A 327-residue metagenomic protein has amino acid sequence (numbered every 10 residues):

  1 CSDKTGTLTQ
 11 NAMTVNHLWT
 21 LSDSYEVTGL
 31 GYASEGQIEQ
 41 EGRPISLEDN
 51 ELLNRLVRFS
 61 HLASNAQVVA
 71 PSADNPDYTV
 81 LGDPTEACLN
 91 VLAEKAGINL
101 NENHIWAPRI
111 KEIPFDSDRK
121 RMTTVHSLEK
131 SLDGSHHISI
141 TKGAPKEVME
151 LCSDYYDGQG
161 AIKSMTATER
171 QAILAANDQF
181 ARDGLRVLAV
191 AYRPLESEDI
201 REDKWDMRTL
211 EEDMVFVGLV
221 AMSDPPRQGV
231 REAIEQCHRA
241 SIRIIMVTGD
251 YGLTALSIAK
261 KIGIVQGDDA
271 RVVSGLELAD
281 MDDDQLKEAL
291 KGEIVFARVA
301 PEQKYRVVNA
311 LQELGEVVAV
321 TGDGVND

Functional and structural regions predicted by a protein language model:
C1-D327: Conserved cytosolic headpiece of P-type ATPases
